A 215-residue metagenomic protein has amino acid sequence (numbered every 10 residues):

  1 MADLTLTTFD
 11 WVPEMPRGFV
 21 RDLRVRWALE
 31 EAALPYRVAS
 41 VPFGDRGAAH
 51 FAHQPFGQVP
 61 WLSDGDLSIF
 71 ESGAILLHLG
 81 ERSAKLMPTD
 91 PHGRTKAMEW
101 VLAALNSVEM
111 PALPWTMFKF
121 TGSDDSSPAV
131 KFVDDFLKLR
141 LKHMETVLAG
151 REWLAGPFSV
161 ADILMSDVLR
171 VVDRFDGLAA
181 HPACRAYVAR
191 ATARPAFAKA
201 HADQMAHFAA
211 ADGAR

Functional and structural regions predicted by a protein language model:
M1-K131, L154: GST-like domain detector, emphasizing the conserved glutathione-binding G-site in the N-terminal thioredoxin-like
A2, H92, A104-A193, A200: GST-like fold's C-terminal all-alpha helical module
M15-R17, R174, A202: Generic domain-boundary/flexible-linker signal
P42, V160, Q204: Short, solvent-exposed turn/loop segments enriched in Gly/Ser/Thr/Pro and often Arg
A202-R215: Terminal-tail/helix-coil boundary detector
